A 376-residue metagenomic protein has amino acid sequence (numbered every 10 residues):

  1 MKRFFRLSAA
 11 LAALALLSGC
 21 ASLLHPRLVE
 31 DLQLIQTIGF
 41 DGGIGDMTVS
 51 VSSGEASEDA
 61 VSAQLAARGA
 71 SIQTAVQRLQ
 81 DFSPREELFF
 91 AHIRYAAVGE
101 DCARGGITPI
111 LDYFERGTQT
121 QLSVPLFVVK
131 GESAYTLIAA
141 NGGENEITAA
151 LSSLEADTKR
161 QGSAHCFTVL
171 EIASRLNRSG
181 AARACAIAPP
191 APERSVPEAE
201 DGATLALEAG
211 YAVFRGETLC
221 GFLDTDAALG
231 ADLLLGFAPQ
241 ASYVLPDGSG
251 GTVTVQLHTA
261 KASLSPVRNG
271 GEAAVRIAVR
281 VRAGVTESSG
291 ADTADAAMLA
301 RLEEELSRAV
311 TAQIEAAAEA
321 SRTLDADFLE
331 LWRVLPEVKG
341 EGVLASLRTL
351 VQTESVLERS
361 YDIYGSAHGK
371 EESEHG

Functional and structural regions predicted by a protein language model:
K2-A9, L17-G376: Membrane-proximal alpha-helical signals and transmembrane carboxylates
